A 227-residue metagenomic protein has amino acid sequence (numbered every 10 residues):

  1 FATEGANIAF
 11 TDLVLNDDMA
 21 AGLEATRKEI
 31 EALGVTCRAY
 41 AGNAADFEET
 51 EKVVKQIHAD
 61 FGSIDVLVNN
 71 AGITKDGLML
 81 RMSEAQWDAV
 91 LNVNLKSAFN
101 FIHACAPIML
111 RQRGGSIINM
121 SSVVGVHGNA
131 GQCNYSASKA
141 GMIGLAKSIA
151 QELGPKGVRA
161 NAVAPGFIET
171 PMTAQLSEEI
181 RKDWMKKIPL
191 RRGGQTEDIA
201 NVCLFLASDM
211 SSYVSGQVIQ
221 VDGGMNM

Functional and structural regions predicted by a protein language model:
F1-F61, K75, A85-Q86: Short-chain dehydrogenase/reductase
L78-M79, Q86-L91, W184: Substrate-binding pocket helix/loop in short-chain dehydrogenase/reductase
M82, G128-S136, S148, L176: Active-site loop-to-helix junction immediately N-terminal to the catalytic Tyr of the SDR YXXXK motif in Rossmann-fold
I102, S138, A146: Active-site helix of classical SDR
P107, Q151-P155, S212: Alpha-helical segment proximal to the catalytic Tyr-Lys
S122: Residue(s) in the substrate-gating loop at a strand-loop-helix junction that position the organic substrate next
A162, M185-M210, V214, V221-G223: C-terminal helical subdomain
